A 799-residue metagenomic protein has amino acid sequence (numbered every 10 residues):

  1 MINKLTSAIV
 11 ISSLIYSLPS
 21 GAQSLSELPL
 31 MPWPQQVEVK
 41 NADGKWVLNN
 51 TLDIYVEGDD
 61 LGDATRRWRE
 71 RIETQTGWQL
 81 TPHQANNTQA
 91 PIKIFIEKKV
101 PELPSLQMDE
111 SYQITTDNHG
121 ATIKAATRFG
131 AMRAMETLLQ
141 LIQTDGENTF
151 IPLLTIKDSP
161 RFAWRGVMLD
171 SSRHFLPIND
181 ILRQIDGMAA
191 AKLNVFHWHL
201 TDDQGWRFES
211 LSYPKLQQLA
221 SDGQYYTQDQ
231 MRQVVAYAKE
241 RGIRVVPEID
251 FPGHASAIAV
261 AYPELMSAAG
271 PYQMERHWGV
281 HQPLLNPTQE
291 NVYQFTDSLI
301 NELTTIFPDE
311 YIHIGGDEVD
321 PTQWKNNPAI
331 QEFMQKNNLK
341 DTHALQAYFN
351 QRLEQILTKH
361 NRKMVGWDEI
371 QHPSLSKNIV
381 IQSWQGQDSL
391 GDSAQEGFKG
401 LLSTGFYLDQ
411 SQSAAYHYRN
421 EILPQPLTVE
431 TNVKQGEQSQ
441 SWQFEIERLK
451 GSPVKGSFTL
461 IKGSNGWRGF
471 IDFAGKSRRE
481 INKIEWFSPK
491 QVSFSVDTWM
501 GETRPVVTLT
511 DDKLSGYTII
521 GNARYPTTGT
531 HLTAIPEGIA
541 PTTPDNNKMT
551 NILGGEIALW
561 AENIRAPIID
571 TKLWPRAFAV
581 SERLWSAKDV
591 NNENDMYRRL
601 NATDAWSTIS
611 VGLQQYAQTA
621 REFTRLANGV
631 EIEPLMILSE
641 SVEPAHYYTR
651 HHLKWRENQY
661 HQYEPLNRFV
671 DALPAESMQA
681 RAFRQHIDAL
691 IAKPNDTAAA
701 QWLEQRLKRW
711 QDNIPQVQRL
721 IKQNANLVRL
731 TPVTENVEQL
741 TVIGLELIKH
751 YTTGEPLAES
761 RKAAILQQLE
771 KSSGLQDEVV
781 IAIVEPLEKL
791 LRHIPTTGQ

Functional and structural regions predicted by a protein language model:
I2-I9: Sec-dependent signal peptide recognition, specifically the positively charged N-region followed immediately by
S17-P19: N-terminal signal peptide c-region/cleavage motif recognized by signal peptidases
A22-P160, K363-Q371, L375, I609 (+4 more regions): Acidic, contiguous N-terminal accessory segments
P101-H313, N327, R352, I356 (+1 more regions): Feature activates predominantly on carbohydrate-active enzymes
E110-Y112, E445-R448, L553, I557 (+2 more regions): C-terminal functional modules
T127, D317, P321, A329-V433 (+3 more regions): Catalytic-core regions of glycoside hydrolase
Q440-T528: Central antiparallel beta-sheet cores of small beta-barrel/beta-sandwich binding domains
